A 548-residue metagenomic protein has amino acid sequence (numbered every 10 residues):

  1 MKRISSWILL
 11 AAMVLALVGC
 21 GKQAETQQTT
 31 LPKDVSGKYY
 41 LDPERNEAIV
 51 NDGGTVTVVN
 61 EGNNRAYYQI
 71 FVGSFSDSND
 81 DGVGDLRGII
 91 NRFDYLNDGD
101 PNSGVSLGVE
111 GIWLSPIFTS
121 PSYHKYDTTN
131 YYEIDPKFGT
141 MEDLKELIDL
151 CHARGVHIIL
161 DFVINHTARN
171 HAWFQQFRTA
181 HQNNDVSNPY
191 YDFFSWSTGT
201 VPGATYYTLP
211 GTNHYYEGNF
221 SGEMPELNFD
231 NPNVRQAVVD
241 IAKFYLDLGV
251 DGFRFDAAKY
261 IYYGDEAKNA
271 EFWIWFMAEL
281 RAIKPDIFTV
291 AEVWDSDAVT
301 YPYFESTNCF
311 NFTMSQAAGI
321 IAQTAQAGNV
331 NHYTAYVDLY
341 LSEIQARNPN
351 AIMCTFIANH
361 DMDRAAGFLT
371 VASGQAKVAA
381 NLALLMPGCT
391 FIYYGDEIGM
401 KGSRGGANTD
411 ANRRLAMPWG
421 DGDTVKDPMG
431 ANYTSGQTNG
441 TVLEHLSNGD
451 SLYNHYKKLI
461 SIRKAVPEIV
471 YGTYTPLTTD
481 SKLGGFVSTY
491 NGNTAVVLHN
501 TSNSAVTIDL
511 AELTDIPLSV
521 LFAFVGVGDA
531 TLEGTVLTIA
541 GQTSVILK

Functional and structural regions predicted by a protein language model:
M1-I8: Bacterial N-terminal signal peptides that target proteins for export
L17-G19: C-terminal motif of bacterial Sec signal peptides marking the signal peptidase cleavage site
G21-K22, L31-N228, N233-Q236, D247 (+3 more regions): Acidic/aromatic-lined carbohydrate-recognition and catalytic surfaces of CAZymes acting on diverse glycans
G62, N359, R364, F368-T507 (+1 more regions): Loop/helix patches that line or flank the sugar-binding groove of alpha-linked glycan CAZymes
R92, L96, D143, L147 (+9 more regions): Alpha-helical packing segments of well-folded alpha/beta enzyme cores
R169-N170, Q175-G199, M277-A278, I283-A416: Conserved alpha/beta catalytic core and glycan-binding cleft of carbohydrate-active enzymes
A505-G526: Beta-strand-rich binding/interaction modules
L532-K548: C-terminal beta-strand-rich structural cap/linker in extracellular carbohydrate-active enzymes
